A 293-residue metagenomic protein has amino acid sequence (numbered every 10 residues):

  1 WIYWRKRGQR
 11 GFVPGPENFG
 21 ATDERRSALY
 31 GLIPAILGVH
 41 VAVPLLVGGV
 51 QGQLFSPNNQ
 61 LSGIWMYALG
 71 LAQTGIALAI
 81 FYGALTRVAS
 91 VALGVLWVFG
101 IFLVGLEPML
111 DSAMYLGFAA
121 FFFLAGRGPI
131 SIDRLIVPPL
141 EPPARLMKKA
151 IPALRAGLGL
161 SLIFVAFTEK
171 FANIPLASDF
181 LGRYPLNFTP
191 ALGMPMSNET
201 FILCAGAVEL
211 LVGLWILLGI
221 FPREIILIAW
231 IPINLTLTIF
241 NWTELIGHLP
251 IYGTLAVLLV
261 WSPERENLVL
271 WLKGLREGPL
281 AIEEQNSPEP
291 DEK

Functional and structural regions predicted by a protein language model:
W1-G75, F81-D179, P190-L211, L217-K293: Extended, low-polarity transmembrane helix blocks
G182: Alpha-helical phosphate/pyrophosphate-handling elements in metalloenzyme active cores
L186: Contiguous, function-dense segments enriched for cysteine-driven chemistry and partner/ligand-binding capacity
